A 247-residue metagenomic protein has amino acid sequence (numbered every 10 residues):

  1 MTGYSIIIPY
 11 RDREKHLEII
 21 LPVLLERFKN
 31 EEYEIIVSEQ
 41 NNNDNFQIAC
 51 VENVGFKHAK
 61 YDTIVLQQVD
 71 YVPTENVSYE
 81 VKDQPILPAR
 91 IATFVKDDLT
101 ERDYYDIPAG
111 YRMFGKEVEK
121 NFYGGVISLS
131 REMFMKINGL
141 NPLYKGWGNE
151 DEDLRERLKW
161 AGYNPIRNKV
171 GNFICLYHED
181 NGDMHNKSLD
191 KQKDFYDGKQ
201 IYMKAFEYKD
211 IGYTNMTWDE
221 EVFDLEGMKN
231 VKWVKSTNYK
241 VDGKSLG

Functional and structural regions predicted by a protein language model:
G3-I7, H16, E34, D153: Cell-envelope/extracellular polymer assembly enzymes that use nucleotide-activated donors
I8-I19, N41-N45: Active-site beta-to-alpha loop of glycosyltransferases that engages the nucleotide-sugar donor
R13, I19-E32: Short, acidic, metal-binding catalytic loop of nucleotide-sugar glycosyltransferases
Y33-F46, H58: Conserved donor nucleotide-binding strand/loop of the catalytic core
N43-C50, G146-G148: A short, glycine-/small-residue-rich helix N-cap motif at loop->alpha-helix starts within glycosyltransferase
C50-T63: Active-site nucleotide-sugar/metal-binding loop of Leloir-type enzymes
F56, Q67, Y71-N164, G171-Y177 (+1 more regions): Conserved catalytic core of nucleotide-sugar-dependent glycosyltransferases
L143-G247: C-terminal catalytic/acceptor-binding lobe
